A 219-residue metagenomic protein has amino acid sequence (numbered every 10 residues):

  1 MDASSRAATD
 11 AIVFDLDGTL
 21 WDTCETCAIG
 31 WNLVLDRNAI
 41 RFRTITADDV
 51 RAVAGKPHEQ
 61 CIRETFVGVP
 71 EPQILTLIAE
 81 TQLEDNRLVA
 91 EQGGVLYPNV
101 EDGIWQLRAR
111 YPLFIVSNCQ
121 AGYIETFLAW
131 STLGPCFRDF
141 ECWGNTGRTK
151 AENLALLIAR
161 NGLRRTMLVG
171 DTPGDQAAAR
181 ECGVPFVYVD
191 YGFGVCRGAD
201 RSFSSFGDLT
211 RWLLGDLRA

Functional and structural regions predicted by a protein language model:
M1-T9, A121, E125-A219: Asp-based, Mg2+/Mn2+-dependent phosphohydrolase catalytic module
A7-P98: N-terminal helical cap/lid subdomain that shapes the substrate entry/recognition surface in HAD-like hydrolases
T19, S117-C119: Conserved phosphate-coupling serine/threonine residues in phosphotransfer and NTP-handling enzymes
T23, N99, S204-D208: Alpha-helix N-cap recognition
G30, C61, G103, Y123 (+1 more regions): Hydrophobic alpha-helical segments typical of transmembrane helices and their membrane-interface/capping positions
D36, D102-W105, A109, A155 (+2 more regions): Surface-exposed alpha-helical segments enriched in charged/polar residues
K56, A109-R110, R164: Structured helix-beta-strand junction loops
L88-I115, E125, A151: Short, acidic loop-to-helix structural element flanking the phosphoryl-transfer center in phosphate-processing enzymes
